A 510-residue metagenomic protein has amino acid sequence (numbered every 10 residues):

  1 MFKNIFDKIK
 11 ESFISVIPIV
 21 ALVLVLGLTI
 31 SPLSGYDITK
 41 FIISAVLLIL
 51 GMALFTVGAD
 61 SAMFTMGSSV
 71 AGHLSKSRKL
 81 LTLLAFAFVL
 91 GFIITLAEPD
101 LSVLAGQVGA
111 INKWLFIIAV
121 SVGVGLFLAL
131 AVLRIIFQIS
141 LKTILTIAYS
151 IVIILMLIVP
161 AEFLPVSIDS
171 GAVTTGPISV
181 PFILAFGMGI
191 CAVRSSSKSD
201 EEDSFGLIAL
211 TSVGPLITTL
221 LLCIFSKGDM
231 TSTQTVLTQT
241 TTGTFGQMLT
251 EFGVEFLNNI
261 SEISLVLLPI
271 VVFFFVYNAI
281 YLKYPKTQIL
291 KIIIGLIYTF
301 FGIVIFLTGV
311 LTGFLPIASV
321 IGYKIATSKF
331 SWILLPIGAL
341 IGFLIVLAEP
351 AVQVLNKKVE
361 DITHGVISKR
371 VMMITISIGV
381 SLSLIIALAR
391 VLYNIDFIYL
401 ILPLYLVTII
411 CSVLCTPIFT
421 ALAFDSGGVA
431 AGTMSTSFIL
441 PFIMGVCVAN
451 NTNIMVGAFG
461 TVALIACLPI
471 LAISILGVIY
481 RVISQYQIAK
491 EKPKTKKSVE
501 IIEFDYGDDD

Functional and structural regions predicted by a protein language model:
M1-S12, V16, G67-L81, S195-L207 (+6 more regions): Intrinsically disordered, low-complexity non-transmembrane regions of multi-pass membrane transporters
F2, A131-T146, E162, R194-T241 (+3 more regions): Juxtamembrane and boundary regions of transmembrane helices in multi-pass small-molecule transporters and channels
K8-S15, I38-A45, H73-L81, L141-T146 (+3 more regions): Alpha-helical transmembrane segments and their helix-start/interface "positive-inside/aromatic belt" motifs in integral
I17-I30, S44-L54, F86-I93, G123-R134 (+10 more regions): Hydrophobic core segments of alpha-helical transmembrane domains in multi-pass membrane transport and ion-translocation
V25-T39, A59-G67, I93-V108, F127-Q138 (+11 more regions): Transmembrane helix-loop junctions in multi-pass membrane proteins
T39-K40, G58, A105-I117, R134-S150 (+8 more regions): Transmembrane helix-loop boundary segments of multi-pass membrane transporters
A71-H73, L80-I151, S331-S412: Helix-loop-helix junctions within the multi-pass membrane cores of secondary transporters/permeases
L237-A351: Transmembrane helical segments that form the transport core of multi-pass membrane transport proteins
